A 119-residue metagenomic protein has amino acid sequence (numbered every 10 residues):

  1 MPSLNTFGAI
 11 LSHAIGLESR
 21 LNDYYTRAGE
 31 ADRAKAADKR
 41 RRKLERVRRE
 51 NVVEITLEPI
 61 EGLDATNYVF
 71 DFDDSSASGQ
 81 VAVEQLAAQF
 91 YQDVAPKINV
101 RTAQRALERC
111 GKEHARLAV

Functional and structural regions predicted by a protein language model:
M1-V119: Non-heme di-metal
